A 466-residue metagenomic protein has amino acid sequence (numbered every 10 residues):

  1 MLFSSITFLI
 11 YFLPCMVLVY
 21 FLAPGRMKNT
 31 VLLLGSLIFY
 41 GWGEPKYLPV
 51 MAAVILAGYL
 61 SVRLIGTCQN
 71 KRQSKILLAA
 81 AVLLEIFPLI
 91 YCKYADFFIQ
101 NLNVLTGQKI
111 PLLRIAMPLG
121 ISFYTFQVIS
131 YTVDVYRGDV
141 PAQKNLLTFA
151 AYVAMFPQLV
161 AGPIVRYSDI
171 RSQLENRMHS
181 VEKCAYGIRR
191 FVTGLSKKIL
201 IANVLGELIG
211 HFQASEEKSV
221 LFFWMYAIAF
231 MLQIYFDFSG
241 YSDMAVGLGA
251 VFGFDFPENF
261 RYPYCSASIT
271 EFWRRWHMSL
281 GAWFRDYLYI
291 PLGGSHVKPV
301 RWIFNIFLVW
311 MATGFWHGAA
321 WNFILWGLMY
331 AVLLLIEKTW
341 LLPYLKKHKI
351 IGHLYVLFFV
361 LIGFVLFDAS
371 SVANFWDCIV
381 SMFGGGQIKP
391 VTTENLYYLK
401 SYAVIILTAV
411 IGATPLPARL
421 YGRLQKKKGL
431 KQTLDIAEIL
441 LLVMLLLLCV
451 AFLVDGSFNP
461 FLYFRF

Functional and structural regions predicted by a protein language model:
M1-R465: Membrane-embedded transmembrane alpha-helical bundles that form the catalytic cores of multi-pass lipid-modifying
